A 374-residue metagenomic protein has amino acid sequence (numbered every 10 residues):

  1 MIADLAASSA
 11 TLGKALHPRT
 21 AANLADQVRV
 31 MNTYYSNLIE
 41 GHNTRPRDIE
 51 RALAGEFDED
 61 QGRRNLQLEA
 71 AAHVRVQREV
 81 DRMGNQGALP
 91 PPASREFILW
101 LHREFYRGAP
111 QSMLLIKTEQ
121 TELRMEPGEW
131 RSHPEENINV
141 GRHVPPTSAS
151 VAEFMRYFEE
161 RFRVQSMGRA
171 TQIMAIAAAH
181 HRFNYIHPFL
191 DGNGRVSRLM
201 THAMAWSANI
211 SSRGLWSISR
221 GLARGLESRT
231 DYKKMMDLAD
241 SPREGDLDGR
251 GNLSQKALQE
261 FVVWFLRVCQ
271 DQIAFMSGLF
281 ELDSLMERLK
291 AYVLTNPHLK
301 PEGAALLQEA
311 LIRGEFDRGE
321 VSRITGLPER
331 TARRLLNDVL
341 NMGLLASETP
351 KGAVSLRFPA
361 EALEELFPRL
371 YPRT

Functional and structural regions predicted by a protein language model:
M1-T374: FIC/Doc superfamily catalytic core
